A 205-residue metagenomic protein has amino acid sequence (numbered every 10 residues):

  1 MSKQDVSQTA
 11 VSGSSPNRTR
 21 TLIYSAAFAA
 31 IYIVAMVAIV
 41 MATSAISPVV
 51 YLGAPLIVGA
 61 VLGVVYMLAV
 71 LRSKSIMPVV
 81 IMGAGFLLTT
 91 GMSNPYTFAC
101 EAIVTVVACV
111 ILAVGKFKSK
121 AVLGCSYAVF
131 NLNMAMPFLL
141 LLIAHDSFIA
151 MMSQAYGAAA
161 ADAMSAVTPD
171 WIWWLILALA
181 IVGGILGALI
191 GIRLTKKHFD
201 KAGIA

Functional and structural regions predicted by a protein language model:
S2-S12, K196-A205: Short, charged juxtamembrane terminal tails flanking transmembrane helices
Q8-V80: Hydrophobic transmembrane alpha-helices
G13, V34, A102-P137, A188 (+1 more regions): Short helix-perturbing small/polar motifs within transmembrane alpha-helices
L22-A27, L56-A60, V79-I81, F98-A102 (+2 more regions): Hydrophobic alpha-helical transmembrane segments
F28-V40, L62, Y66, T90 (+4 more regions): Alpha-helical transmembrane segments of multipass membrane proteins
I39-S47, S73, M77, G115-S119 (+2 more regions): Membrane-interfacial segments
V40, S44-A45, G85-L112: Interfacial aromatic-anchored transmembrane helix boundaries in multi-pass membrane proteins
S126-D200: Membrane-embedded alpha-helical hairpins and interfacial helices in multi-pass inner-membrane proteins
